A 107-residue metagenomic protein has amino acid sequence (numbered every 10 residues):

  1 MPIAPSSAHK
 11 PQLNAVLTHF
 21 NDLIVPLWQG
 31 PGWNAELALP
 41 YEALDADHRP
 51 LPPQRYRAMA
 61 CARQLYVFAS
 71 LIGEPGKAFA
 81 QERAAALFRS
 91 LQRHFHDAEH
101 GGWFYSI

Functional and structural regions predicted by a protein language model:
M1-I107: Glycan-recognition and catalytic cores of secretory/periplasmic carbohydrate-active enzymes
